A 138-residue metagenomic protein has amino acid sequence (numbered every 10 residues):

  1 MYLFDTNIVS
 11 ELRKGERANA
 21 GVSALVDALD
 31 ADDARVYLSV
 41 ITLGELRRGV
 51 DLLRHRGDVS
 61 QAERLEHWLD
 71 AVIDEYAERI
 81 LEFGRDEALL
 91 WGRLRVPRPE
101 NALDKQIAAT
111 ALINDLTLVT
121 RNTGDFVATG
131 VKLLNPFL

Functional and structural regions predicted by a protein language model:
M1, A108, L112-L138: Acidic, PIN/NYN-like endoribonuclease modules and their adjacent C-terminal/linker elements
M1-T42, L52-H67, A71: Short, well-structured N-terminal submotif of metal-dependent ribonuclease cores
F4-D5, S39, E100-N101, N122-T123 (+1 more regions): Histidine- and aromatic-rich ligand-binding microenvironments
V9, L43-L46, A88, F126: A generic structural signal for short hydrophobic patches within well-formed alpha-helices
R13-E16, V50, R95, G130: Short, flexible helix/strand-to-coil boundary loops that buttress conserved ligand/catalytic motifs in alpha/beta
A34, E78-R79, V131: Short, conserved active-site loop motifs that form the nucleotide-linked donor/cofactor pocket
Y37, L81, L134: General small-molecule cofactor/ligand-binding pocket signal
R48-R54, E63, D74-R121: Active-site neighborhoods of divalent-metal-dependent phosphate/nucleic-acid chemistry enzymes
